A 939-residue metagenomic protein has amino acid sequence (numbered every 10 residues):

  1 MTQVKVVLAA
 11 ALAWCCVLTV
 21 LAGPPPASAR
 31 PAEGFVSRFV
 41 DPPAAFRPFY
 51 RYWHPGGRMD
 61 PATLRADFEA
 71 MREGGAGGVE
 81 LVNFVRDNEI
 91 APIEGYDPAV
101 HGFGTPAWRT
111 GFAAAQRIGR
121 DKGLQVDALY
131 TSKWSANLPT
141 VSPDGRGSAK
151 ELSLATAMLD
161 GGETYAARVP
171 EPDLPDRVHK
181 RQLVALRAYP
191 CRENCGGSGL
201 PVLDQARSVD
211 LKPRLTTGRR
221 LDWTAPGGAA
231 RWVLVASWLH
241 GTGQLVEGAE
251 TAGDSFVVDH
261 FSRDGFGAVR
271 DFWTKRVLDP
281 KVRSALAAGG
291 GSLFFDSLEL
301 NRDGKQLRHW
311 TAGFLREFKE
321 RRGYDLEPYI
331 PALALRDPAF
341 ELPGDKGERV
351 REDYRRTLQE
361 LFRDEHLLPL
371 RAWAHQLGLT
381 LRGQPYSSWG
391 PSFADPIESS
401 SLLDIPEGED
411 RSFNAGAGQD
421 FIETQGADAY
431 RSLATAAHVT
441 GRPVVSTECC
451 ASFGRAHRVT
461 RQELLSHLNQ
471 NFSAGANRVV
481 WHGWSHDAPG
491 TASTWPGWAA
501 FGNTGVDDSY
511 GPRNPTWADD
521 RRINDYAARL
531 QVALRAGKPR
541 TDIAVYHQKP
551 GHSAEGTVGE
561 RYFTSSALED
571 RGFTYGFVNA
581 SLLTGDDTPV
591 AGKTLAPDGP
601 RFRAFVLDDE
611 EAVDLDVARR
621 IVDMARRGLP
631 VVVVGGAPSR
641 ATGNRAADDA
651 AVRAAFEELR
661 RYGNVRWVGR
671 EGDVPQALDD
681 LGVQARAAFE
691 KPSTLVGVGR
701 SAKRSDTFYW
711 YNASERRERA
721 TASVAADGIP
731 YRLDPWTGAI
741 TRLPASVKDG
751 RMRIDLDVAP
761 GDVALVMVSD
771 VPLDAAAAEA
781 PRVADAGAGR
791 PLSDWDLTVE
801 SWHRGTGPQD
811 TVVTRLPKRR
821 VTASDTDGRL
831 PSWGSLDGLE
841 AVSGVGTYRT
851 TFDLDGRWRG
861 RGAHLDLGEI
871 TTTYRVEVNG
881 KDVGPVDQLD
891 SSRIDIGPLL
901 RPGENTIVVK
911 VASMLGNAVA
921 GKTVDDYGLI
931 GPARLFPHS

Functional and structural regions predicted by a protein language model:
M1-A29: Secretory targeting and sorting signals
A32-P42, R47, M59, R65 (+7 more regions): Mature extracytoplasmic enzyme cores
F49, G78, F103-S132, T140 (+5 more regions): Carbohydrate-binding surfaces of carbohydrate-active enzymes
W223, R753-L756, S892-P898: Exposed aromatic-hydrophobic patches
A722, F852-G880, V886, I907-V909: Aromatic-lined ligand-binding clefts that engage carbohydrates, nucleic acids, or primary amines
A745-V747, V883-Q888: Short beta-strand segments within Ig-like beta-sandwich modules, predominantly Fibronectin type-III
S892-T906, K910-L915: Short, surface-exposed tryptophan/glycine-enriched loops that mediate extracellular molecular recognition
V919-S939: Exposed low-complexity, polar/acidic, P/S/T/G-rich flexible segments that act as propeptides, protease-susceptible
